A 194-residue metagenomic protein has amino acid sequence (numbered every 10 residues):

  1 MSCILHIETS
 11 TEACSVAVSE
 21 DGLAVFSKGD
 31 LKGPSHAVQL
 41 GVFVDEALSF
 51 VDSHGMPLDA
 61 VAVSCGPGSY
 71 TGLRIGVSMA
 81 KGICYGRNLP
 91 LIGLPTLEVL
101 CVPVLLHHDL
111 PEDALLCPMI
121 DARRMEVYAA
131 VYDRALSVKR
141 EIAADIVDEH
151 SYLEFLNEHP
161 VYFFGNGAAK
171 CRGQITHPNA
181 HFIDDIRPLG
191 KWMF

Functional and structural regions predicted by a protein language model:
M1-P67: N-terminal beta-alpha supersecondary unit
L23, K32-S35, P90-P188: Surface "functional belts" at beta-alpha junctions
S35, G66-Y70, R74, S78 (+3 more regions): Gly/Ser/Thr-rich beta-alpha loop segments that engage phosphate groups in nucleotides
A37-V44, A80, G190, F194: A general structural signal for well-ordered alpha-helical segments in protein cores
Q39, R74-I75, Q174-I175: Generic recognition of short, well-ordered alpha-helical segments
A47-V51, G86, V104, M193-F194: Stable alpha-helical structural segments in soluble proteins, enriched in small hydrophobic residues
S49-L58, Y85-L94, D109-E112: Phosphate-handling active-site elements
A62-T96: DPxDG-like acidic metal-binding loop motif
